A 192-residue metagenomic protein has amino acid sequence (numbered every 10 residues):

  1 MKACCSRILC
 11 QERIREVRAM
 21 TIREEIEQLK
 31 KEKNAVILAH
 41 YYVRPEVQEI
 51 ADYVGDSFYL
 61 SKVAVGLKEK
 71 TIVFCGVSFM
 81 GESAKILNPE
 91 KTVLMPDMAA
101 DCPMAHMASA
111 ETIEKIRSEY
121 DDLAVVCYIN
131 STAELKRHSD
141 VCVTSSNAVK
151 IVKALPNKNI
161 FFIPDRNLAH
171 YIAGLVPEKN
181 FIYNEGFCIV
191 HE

Functional and structural regions predicted by a protein language model:
C4-C5, H40: Histidine-centered metal-binding segments
I8-A19: Short, Lys/Arg-enriched N-terminal segments with co-localized hydrophobic residues within the first ~10-30 amino acids
M20-E192: Active-site loop-to-helix "anion-binding N-cap" substructures in soluble metabolic enzymes
